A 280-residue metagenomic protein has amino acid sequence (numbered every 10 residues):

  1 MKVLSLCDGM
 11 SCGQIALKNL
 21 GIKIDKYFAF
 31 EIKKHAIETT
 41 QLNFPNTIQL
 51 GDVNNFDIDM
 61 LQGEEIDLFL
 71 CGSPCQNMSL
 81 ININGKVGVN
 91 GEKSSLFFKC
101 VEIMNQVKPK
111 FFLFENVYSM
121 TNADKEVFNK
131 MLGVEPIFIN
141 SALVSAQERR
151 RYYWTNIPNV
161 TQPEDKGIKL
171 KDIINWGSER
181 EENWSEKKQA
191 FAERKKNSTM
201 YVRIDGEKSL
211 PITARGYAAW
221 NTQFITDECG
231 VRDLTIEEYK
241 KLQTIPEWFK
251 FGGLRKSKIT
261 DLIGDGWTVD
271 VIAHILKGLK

Functional and structural regions predicted by a protein language model:
M1-K280: Conserved active-site and SAM-binding loop architecture of S-adenosyl-L-methionine-dependent nucleic-acid
